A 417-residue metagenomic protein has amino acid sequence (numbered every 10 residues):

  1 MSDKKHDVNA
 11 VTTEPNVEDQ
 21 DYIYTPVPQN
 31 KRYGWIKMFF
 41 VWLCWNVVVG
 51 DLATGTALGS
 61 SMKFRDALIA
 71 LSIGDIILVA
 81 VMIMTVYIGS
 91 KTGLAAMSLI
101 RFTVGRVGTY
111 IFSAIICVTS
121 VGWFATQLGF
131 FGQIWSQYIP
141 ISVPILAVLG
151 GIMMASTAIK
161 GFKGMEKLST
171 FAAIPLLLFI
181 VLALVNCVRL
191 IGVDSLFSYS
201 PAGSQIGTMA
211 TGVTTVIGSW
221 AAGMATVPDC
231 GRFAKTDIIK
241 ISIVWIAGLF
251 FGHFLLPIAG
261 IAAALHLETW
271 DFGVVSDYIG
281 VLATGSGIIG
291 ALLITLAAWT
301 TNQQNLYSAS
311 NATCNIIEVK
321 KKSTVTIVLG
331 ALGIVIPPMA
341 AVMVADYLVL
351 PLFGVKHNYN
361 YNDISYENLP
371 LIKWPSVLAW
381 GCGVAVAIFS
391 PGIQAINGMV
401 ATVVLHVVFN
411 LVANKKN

Functional and structural regions predicted by a protein language model:
M1-S60, F64-R65, G164, V181 (+3 more regions): Membrane-interface "cap" regions at the ends of multi-pass membrane proteins
Y33-D51, L184-L190, S200-A263, V281-Q303 (+1 more regions): Hydrophobic, membrane-embedded alpha-helices of multi-pass small-molecule transporters
W42, F112-C117, Y138-K160, I174-V185 (+5 more regions): Transmembrane alpha-helical segments of multi-pass small-molecule transport proteins
A57-S61, V86-Y87, T126, F130-Y138 (+6 more regions): Membrane-water interface regions at transmembrane-helix termini and the short interhelical loops of multi-pass membrane
A57-V86, R101, G108-Y110, F250-H253 (+1 more regions): Extracellular loop-to-transmembrane helix junctions
T109-P140, W299-N315, L329-G330, P338: Hydrophobic transmembrane alpha-helices that form the core helical bundles of multi-pass secondary transporters
G132, I145-G150, M154-C187, P201-G203 (+3 more regions): Membrane-interface loop-to-helix entry segments
V325, M339-V407, V412: C-terminal membrane-solvent junction of multi-pass transporters and transport-like membrane proteins
